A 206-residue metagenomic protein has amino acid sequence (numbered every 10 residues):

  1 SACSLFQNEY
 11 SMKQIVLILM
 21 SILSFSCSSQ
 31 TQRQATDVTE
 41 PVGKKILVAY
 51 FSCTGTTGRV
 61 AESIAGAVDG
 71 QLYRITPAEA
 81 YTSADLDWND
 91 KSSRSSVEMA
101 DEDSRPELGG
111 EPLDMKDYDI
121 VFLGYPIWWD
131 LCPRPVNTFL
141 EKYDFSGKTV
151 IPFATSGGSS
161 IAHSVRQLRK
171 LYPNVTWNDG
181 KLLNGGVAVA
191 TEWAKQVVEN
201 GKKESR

Functional and structural regions predicted by a protein language model:
S1-A35: Bacterial Sec-dependent N-terminal signal peptides
S24, I127-D130, F145, S156-S160 (+1 more regions): Short Gly/Pro-enriched loop/turn and capping motifs at secondary-structure junctions
S28-L123, D130-C132, N137, E141 (+1 more regions): N-terminal beta1-alpha1-beta2 submodule of the flavodoxin-like/Rossmannoid cofactor-binding fold
L47-F51, L123-P126, P152-G158, D179: Second-shell loop/turn segments in exported
D114, G180, V187-A188: Short hydrophobic alpha-helices and adjacent helix-cap/hinge residues
M115, E141-G147, Y172: Short, conserved loop/helix-junction motifs that constitute active-site signature segments in enzyme catalytic cores
D119-V121, S146-I151, T176-W177: Short, surface-exposed connector motifs at secondary-structure boundaries
I151-N184: Short, glycine-/small-residue-rich phosphate/pyrophosphate-handling segment
